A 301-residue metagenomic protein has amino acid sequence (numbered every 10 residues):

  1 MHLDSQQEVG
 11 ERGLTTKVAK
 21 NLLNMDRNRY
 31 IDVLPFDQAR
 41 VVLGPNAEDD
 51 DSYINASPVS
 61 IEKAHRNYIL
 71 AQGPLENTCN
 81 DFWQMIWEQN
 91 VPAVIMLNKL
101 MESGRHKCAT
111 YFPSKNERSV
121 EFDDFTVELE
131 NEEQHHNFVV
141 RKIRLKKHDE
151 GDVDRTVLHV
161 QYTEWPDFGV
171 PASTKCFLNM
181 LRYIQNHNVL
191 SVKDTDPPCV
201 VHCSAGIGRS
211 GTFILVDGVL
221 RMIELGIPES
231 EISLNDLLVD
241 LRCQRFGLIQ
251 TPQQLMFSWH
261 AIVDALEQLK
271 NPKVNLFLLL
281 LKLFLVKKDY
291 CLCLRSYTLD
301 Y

Functional and structural regions predicted by a protein language model:
M1-Y301: Cys-based phosphatases of the PTP/DUSP/CDC25 superfamily and their flanking regulatory architecture
